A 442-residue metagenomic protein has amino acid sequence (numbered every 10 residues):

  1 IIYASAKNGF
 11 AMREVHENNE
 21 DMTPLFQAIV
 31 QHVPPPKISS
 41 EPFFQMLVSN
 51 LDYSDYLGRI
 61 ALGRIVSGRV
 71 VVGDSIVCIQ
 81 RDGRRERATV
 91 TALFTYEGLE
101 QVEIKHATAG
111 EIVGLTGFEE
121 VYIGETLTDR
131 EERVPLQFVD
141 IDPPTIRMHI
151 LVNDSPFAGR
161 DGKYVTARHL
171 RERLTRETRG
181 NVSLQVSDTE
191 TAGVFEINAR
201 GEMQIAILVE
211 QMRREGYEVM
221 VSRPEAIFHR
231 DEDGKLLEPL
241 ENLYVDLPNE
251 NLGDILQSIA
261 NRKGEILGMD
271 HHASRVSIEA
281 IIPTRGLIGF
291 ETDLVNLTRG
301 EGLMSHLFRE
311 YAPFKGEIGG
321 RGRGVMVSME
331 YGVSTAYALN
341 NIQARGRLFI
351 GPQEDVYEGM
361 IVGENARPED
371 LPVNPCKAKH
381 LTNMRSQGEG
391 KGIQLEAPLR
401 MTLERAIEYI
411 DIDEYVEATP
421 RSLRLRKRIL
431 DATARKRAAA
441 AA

Functional and structural regions predicted by a protein language model:
I1-A442: Structural and coupling elements of P-loop NTPases
